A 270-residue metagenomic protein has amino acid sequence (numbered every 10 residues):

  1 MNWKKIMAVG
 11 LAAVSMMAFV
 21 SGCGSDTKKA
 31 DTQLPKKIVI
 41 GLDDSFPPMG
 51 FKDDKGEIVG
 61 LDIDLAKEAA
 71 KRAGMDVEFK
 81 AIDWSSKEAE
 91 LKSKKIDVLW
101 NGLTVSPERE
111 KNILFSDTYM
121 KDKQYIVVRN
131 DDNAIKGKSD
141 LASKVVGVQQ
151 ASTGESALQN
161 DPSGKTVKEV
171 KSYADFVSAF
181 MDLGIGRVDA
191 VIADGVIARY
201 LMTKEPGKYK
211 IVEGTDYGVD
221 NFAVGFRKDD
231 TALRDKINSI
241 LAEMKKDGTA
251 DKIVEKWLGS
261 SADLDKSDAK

Functional and structural regions predicted by a protein language model:
G24, I63-R72, D132, S139 (+2 more regions): Extended ligand-binding regions for polar small-molecule ligands
S25-A30, T153-K171, K210-E213, A242-K270: Ligand-binding clefts/hinges and TM-proximal coupling segments of bilobed small-molecule sensing domains
A30-G102, K236, D247: Extracytoplasmic small-molecule ligand-binding "clamshell" domains of the periplasmic binding protein/Venus flytrap
D44, K121-V128, R199, T203-N238 (+1 more regions): Periplasmic-binding protein-like
K52, A66-M75, G154-Y173, M202-P206: Ligand-binding cleft/hinge of the Venus flytrap
I63, F79-L91, N133, V170-I185: Short helix-initiation/N-cap motifs at beta->coil->alpha
K67, D76-D140: Acidic, polar ligand-binding/catalytic clefts
L103-K111, Q159-N160, D182-I185, D189-G218: A ligand-binding cleft/hinge motif common to bilobed small-molecule-binding domains
